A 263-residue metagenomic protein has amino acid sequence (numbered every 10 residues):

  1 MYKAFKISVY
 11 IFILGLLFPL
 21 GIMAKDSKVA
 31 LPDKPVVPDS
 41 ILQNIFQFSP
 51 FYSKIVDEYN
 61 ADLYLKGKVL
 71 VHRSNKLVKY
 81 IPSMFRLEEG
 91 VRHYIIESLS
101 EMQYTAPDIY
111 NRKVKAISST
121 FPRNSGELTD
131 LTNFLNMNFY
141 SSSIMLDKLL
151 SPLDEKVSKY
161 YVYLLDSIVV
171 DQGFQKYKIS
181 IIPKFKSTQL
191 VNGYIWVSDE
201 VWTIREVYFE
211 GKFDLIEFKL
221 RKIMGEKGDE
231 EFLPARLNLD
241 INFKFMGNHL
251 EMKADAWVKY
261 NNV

Functional and structural regions predicted by a protein language model:
M1-P38: Bacterial Sec-dependent N-terminal signal peptides
Y2, S8, L14-F18, S53-I55 (+7 more regions): A generic structural signal for short, solvent-exposed coil/turn residues that cap or connect secondary-structure
F5-I7, I11, F48, K148-L150 (+2 more regions): Short, well-ordered helical secondary-structure segments
V9, V69-V71, R112, D171-G173 (+3 more regions): Residues in flexible loops and secondary-structure boundaries
K25-K176, K184-V191, A254-V263: Structured extracytoplasmic
Q175-V263: Gly/Pro-enriched, hydrophobic low-complexity segments that function as extracytoplasmic propeptides/linkers
